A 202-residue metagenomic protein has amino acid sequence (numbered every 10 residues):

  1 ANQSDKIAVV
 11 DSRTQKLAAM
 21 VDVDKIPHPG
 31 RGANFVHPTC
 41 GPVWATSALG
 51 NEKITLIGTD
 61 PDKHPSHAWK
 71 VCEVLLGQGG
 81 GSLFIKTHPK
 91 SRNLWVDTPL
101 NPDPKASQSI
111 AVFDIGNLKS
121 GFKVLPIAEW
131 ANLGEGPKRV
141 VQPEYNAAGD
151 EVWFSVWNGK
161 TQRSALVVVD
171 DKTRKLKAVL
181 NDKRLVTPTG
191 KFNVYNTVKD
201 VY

Functional and structural regions predicted by a protein language model:
A1-H37: Solenoidal tandem-repeat scaffolds enriched in leucines and small polar residues
A1-Q3, D11, V43-G50, N93-P104 (+1 more regions): Conserved beta-strand positions in repeat-built beta-propeller and related beta-rich domains
Q3, H28-R31, G81, A106 (+3 more regions): Beta-rich catalytic cores
S4-V9, N51-G58, P104-F113, T161-V168: Structural motif
S12-Q15, L56-S66, V112-F122, V169-A178: Short loop/turn segments immediately following beta-strands, especially the blade-tip and inter-blade linker loops
T14-K16, V21-P27, K63-G79, F122-K138 (+1 more regions): Surface-exposed loop and turn segments in beta-propeller and other repeat-based domains that flank or scaffold
R31-G41, L83-R92, N101, R139-A148 (+1 more regions): Structural signature of eukaryotic scaffold interfaces centered on beta-propeller domains
I85, W157-Y202: Blade-level signature of beta-propeller repeat domains, shared across WD40, Kelch, NHL, RCC1 and BNR/Asp-box propellers
